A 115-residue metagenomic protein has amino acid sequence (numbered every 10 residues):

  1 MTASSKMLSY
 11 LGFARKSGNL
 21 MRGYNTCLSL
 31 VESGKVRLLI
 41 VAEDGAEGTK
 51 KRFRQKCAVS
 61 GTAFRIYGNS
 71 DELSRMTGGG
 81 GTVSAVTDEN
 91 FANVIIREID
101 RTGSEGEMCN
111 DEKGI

Functional and structural regions predicted by a protein language model:
M1-G18, D88-S104: Contiguous effector/interaction surfaces
A3-V41: N-terminal first-folded block
S9, S29-E32, K51, Q55 (+2 more regions): Solvent-exposed alpha-helical segments within well-ordered globular domains of core cellular machineries
G18, R37-L38, A63-R65, G81-S84: Structural motif
N25, D44-G45, G68-E72, E89: Short, ordered loop/turn segments at secondary-structure junctions
E32-R54, T62-A63: N-terminal positively charged helical leader segments and presequences
F53-G81: Mid-chain, well-packed structural core segment of small domains
E72-G114: C-terminal structural segments of small proteins and small subunits
